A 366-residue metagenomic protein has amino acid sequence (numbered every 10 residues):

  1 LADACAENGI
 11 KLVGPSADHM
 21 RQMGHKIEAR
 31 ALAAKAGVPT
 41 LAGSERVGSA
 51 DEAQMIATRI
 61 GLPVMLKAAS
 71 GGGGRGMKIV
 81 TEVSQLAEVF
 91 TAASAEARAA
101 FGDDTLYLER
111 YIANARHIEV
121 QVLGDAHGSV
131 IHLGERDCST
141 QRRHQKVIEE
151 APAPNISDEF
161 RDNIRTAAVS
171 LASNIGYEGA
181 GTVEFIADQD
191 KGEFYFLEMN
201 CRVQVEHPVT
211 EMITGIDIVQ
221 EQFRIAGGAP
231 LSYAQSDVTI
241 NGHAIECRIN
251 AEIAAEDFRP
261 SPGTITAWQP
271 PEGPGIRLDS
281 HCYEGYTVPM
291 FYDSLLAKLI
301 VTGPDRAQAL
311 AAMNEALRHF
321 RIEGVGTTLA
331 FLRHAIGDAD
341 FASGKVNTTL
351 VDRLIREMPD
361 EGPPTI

Functional and structural regions predicted by a protein language model:
L1-V183, A187-Q204: N-terminal beta-alpha lobe that positions the nucleotide/phosphoryl donor in ATP/NTP-coupled carboxylate activation
A168, P208-I366: Catalytic cores of soluble metabolic enzymes centered on carboxylation/carboxyl-transfer
